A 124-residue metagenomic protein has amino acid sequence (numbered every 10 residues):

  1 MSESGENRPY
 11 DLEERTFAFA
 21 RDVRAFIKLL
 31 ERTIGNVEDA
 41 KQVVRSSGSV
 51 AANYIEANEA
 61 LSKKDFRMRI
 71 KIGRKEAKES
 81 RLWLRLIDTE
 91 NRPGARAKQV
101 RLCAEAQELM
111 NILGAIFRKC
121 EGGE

Functional and structural regions predicted by a protein language model:
M1-E124: Short, C-terminally biased terminal segments at protein or domain edges
